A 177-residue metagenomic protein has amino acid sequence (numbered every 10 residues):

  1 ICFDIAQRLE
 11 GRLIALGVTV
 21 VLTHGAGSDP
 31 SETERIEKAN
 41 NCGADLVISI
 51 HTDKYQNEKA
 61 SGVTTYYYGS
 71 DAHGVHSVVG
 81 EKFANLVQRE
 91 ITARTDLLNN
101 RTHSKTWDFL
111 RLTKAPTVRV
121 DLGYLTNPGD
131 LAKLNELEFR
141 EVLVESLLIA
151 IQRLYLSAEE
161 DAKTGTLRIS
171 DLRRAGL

Functional and structural regions predicted by a protein language model:
I1-L177: Active-site-proximal helix/loop segments of hydrolytic enzymes
